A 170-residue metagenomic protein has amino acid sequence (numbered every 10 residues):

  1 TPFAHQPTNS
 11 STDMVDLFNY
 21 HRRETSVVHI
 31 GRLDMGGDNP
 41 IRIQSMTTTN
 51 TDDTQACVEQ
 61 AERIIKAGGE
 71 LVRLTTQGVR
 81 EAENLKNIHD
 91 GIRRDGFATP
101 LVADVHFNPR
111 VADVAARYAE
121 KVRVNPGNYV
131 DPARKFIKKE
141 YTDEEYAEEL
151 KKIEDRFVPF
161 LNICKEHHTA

Functional and structural regions predicted by a protein language model:
T1-P2, M35: Residue-level detector of alpha-helical hydrophobic segments embedded in or interacting with membranes
S10-S11: Serine residues within intrinsically disordered or low-complexity segments
V15, Y20-L74, V79-P100, H106-A170: Alpha/beta enzyme core
